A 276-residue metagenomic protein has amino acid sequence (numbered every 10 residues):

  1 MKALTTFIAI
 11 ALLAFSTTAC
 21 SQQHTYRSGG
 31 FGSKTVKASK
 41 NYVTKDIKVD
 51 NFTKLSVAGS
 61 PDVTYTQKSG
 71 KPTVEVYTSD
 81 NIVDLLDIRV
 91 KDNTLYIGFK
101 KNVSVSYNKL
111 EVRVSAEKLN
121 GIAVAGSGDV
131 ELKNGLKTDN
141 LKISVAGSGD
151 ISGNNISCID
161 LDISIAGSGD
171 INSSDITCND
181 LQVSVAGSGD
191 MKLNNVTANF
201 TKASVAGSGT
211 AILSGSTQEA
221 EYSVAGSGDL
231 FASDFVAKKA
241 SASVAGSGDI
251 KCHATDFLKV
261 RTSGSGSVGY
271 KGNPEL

Functional and structural regions predicted by a protein language model:
M1-L276: Intrinsically disordered, low-complexity terminal regions
